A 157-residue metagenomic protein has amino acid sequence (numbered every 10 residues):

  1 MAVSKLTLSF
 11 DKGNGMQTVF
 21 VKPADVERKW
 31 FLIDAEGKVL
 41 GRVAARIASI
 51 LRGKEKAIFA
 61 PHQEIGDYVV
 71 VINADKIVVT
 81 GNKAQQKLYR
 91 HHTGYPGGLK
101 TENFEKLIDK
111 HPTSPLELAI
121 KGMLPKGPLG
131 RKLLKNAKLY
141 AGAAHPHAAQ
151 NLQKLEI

Functional and structural regions predicted by a protein language model:
V3-L118, P128, P146-I157: Ribosome large-subunit tunnel/peptidyl-transferase-proximal elements
L116-E117, K121, L134: Hydrophobic, well-ordered secondary-structure segments
L124-Y140: C-terminal structural segments of small proteins and small subunits
L139-H147: Short, highly charged C-terminal tails/helix-capping segments
